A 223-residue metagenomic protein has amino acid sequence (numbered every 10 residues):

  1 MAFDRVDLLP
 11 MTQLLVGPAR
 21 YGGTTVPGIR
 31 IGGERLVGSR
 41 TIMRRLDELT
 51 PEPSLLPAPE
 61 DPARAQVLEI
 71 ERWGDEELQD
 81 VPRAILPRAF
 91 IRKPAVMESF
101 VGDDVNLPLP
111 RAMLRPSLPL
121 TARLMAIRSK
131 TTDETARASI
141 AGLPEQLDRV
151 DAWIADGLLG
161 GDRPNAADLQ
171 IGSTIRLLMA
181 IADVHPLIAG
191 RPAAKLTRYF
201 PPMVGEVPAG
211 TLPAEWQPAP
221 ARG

Functional and structural regions predicted by a protein language model:
M1-L107: GST-like domain detector, emphasizing the conserved glutathione-binding G-site in the N-terminal thioredoxin-like
G17, T121-A122, P220: Short alpha-helical hairpin
L46, L147-V150, I154, Y199-M203 (+1 more regions): Hydrophobic, Leu/Ile/Phe/Ala-enriched alpha-helical segments that form helix-helix packing faces
T50-R64, D103-L114, T131-D133, P202-W216: Short secondary-structure transition/capping segments
L68, P144-D148, T197: Generic alpha-helical structural signal
Q79-A189: GST-like fold's C-terminal all-alpha helical module
A167-G223: Extended hydrophobic/aromatic segments used for targeting, binding, or gating
